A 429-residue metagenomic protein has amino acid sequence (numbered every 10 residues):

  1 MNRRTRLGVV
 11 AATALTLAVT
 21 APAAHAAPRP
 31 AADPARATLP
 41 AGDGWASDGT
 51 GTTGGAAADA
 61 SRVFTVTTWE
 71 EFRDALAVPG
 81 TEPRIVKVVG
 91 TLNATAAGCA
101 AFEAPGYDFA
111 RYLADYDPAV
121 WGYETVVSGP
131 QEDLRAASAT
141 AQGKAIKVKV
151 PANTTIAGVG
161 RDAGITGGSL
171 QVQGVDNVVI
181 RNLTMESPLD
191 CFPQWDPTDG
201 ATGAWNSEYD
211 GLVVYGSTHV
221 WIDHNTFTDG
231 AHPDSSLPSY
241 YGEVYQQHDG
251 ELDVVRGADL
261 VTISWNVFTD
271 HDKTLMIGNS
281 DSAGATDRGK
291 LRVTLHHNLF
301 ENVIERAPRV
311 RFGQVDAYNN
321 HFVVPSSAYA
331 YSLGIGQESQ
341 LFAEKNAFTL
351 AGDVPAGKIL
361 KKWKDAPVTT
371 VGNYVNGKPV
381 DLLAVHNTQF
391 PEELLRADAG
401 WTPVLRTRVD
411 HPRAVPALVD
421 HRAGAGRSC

Functional and structural regions predicted by a protein language model:
M1-P28: Secretory targeting and sorting signals
A27-T38: Cleaved targeting-peptide boundary
A41-K87: Acidic Gly/Asp/Thr-rich repetitive segments characteristic of extracellular carbohydrate-active and adhesion proteins
E70, T91-A94, R161-D162, D353: Acidic glycine-/aspartate-rich tracts in secreted/extracellular proteins
D74-T81, A96-T155, A163-R181, S187-T198 (+1 more regions): Extracellular beta-strand-rich solenoid/capping regions of secreted or surface-exposed proteins that bind or remodel
A152-D162, D176-L189, D210, G216-P233 (+7 more regions): Right-handed parallel beta-helix
T166, E251-D253, R306-R309, A330-G334: Short catalytic-loop micro-motif centered on adjacent basic/acidic residues
R309-C429: Extracellular beta-rich repeat passengers
